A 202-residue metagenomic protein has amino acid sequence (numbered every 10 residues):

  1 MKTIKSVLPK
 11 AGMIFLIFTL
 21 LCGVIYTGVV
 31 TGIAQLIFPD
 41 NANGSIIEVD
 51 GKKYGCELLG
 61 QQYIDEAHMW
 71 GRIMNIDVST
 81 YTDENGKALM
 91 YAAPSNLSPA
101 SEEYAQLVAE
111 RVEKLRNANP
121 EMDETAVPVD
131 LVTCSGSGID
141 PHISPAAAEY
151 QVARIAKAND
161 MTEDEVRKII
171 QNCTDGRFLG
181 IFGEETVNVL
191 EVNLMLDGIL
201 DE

Functional and structural regions predicted by a protein language model:
M1-L21: Membrane-entry signal-anchor segments at the cytosolic-membrane interface, especially the N-terminal signal anchor
S6, Q106, E110-E113, D164 (+2 more regions): Solvent-exposed alpha-helical segments within well-ordered globular domains of core cellular machineries
I14, G23, V30-Q151, A158 (+1 more regions): Flexible, solvent-exposed loop/hinge segments and secondary-structure transition points
C22-G23, T27, E202: Proteins with a high burden of low-complexity, intrinsically disordered sequence enriched in S/T/G/P/A and R, requiring
E149-E202: Extracytoplasmic/periplasmic C-terminal soluble domains
